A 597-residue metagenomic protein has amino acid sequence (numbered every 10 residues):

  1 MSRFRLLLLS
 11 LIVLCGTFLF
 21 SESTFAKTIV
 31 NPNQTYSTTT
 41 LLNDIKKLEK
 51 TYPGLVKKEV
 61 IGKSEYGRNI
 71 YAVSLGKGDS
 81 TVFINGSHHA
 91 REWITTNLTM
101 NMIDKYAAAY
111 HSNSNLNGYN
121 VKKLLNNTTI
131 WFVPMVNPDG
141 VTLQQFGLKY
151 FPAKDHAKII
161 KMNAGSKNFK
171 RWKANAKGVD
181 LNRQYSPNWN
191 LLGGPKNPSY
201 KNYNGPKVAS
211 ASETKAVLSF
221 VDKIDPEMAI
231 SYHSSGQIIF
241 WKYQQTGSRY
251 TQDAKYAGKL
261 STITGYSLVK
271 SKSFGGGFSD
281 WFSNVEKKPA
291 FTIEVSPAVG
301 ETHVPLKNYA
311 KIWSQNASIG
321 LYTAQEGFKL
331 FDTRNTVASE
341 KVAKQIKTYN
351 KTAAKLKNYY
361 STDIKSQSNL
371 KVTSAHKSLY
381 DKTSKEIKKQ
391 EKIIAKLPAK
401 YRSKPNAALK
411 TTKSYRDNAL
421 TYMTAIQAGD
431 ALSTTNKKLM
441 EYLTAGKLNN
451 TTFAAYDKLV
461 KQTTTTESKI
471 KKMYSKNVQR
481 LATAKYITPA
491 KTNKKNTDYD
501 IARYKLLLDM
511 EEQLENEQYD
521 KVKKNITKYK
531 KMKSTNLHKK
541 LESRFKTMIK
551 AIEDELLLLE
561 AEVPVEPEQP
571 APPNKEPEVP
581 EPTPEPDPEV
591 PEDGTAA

Functional and structural regions predicted by a protein language model:
M1-A26: Sec-dependent N-terminal signal peptides of Gram-positive bacterial secreted proteins and lipoproteins
Y36, T40-K47, I94-K105, W131 (+15 more regions): Extracytoplasmic/secreted proteins, especially bacterial periplasmic and envelope-associated proteins
Y36-S80: Soluble metallo-hydrolase cores and metallopeptidase-like ectodomains found primarily in the secretory/periplasmic
P53-K57, R68-I70, G78-T81, N126-W131 (+4 more regions): Loop/turn elements at helix/coil->beta-strand transitions in domains of secreted/extracellular proteins
D79, I94, N101-I103, A107-F240 (+2 more regions): Active-site/substrate-binding loop(s) of hydrolase catalytic cores
K167-K170, Y185-R334: Metallocarboxypeptidase
T333-A571, A596-A597: Amphipathic alpha-helical assembly segments used for oligomerization, scaffolding, or translocation
P572-A597: Long, low-complexity, intrinsically disordered segments
